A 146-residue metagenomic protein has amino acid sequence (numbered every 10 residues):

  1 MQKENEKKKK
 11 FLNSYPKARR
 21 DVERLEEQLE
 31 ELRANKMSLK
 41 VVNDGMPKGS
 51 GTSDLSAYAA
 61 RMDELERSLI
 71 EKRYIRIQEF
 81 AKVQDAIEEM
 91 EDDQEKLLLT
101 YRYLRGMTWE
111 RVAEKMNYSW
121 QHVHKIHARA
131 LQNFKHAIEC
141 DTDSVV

Functional and structural regions predicted by a protein language model:
M1-E89, E139-V146: N-terminal interaction/assembly modules
S56, L97, W120-H122: Coiled-coil-like amphipathic alpha-helices with heptad-repeat character
E79-K82, D93-E95, I126: N-terminal positioning helix adjacent to the helix-turn-helix/winged-helix DNA-binding module
M90-M107: Short amphipathic alpha helix immediately N-terminal
R111-M116: Short alpha-helical "recognition helix" segments of helix-turn-helix
N117-A137: DNA-recognition helix of helix-turn-helix
